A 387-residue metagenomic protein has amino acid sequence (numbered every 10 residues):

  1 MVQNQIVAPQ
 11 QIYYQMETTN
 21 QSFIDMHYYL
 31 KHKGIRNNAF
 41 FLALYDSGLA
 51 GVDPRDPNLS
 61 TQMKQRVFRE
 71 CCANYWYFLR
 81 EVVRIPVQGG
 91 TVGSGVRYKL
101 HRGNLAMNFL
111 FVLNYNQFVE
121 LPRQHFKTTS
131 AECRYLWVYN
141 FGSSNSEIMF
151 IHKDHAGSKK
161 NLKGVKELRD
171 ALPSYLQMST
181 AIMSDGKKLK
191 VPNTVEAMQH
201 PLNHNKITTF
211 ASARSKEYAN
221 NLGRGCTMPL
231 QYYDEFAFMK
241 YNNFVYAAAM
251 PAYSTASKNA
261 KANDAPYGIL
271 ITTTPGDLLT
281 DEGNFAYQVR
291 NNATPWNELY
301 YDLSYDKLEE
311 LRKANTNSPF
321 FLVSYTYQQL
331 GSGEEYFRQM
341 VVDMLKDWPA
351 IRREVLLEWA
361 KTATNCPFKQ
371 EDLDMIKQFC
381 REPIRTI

Functional and structural regions predicted by a protein language model:
V2-I387: Phosphate/NTP-binding elements of NTP-utilizing enzymes
